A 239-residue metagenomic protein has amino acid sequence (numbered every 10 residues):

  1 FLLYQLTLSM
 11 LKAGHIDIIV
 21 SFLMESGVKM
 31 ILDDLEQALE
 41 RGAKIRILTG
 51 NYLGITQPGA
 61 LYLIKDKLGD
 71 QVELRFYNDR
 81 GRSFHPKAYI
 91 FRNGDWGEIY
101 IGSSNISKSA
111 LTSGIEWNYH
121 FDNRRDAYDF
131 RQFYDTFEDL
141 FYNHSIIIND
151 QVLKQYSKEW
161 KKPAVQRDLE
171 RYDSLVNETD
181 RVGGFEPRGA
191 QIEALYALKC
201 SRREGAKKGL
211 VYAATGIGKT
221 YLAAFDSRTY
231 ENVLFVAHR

Functional and structural regions predicted by a protein language model:
F1-R188, I192, Y196: PLD/PLD-like phosphodiesterase catalytic module centered on the HKD motif
H15, K208-L210, N232-L234: Residue-level preference for the first positions of well-ordered beta-strands
S21, N232-R239: Conserved RecA-like ASCE P-loop NTPase motor core of nucleic-acid helicases/translocases
D34, L198, L222-Y230: Hydrophobic residues on the short alpha-helix immediately C-terminal to a glycine-rich phosphate/catalytic loop
G102-S104, G216, H238: Histidine-centered beta-alpha loop that forms part of the nucleotide-sugar donor binding/catalytic region in diverse
F137, T229-N232: Acidic, serine/threonine- and proline/glycine-rich low-complexity repeats
G184, Y196, A206-A214, R239: Catalytic phosphate/metal-binding cores of nucleic-acid and nucleotide-processing enzymes, i.e., regions that mediate
R202-D226: Walker A/P-loop
